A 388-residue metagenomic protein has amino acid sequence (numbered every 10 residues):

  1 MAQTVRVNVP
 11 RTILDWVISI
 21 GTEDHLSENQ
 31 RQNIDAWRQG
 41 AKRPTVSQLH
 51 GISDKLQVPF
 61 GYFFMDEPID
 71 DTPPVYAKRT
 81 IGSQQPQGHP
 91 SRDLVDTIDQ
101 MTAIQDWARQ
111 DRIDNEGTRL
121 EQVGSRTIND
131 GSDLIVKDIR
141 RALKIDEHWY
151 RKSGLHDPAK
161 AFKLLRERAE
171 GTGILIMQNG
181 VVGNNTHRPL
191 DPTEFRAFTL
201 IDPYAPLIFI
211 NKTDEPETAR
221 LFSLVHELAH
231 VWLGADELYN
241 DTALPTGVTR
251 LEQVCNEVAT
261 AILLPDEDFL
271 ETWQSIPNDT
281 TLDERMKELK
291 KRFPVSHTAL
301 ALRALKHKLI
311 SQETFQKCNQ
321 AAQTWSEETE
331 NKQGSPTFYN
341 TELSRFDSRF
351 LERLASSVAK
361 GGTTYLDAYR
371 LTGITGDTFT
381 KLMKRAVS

Functional and structural regions predicted by a protein language model:
M1-S388: Active-site hotspot residues in diverse enzymes, especially metal/ion-binding acidic/histidine motifs
